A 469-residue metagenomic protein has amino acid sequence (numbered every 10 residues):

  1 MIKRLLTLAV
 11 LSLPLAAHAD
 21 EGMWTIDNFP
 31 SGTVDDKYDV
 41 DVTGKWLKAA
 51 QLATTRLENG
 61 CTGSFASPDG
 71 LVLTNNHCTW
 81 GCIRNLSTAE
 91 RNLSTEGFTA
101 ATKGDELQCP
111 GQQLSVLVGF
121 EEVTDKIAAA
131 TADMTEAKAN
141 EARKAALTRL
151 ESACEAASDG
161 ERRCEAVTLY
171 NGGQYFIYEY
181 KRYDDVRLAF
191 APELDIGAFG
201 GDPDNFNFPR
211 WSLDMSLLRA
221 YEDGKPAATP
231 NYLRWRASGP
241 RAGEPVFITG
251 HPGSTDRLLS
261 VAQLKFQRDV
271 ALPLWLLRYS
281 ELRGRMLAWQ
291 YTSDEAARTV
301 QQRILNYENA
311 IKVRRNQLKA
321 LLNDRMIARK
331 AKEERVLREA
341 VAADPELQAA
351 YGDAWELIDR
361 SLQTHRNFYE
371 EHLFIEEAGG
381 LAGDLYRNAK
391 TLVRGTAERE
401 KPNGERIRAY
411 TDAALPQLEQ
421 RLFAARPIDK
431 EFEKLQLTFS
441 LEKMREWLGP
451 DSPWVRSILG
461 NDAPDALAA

Functional and structural regions predicted by a protein language model:
I2, A9, L15-A469: Terminal presequence/propeptide segments associated with secretion/organelle targeting and zymogen/polyprotein
